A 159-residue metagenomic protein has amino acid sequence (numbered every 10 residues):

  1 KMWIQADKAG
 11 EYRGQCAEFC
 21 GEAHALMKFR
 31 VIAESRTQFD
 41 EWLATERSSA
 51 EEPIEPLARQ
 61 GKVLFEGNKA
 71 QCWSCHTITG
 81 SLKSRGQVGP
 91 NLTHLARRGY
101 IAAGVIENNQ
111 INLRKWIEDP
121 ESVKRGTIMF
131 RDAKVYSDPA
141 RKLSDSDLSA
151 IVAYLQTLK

Functional and structural regions predicted by a protein language model:
K1-M27, A33-S35: Membrane-embedded segments
W3, A50, G99-V105, P139: Short, contiguous acidic/charged loop-to-helix segments that flank catalytic cores in large enzymes
Y12, S35, F39, L57-Q60 (+4 more regions): Stable alpha-helical elements in mature extracytoplasmic
A17-L26, K62-H94, R98-G104, E118-R125 (+1 more regions): Periplasmic/extracellular electron-transfer cofactor-ligation site, primarily the c-type cytochrome heme-c attachment
T37-A44, N112, W116, E121-K159: C-terminal capping alpha-helices of c-type cytochrome domains
T37-N68, I101: Electrostatic cytochrome c docking/interface patches
E55-V63, W73-S74, S137-L143: C-terminal luminal/periplasmic domains and tails of membrane-associated envelope-modifying transferases
